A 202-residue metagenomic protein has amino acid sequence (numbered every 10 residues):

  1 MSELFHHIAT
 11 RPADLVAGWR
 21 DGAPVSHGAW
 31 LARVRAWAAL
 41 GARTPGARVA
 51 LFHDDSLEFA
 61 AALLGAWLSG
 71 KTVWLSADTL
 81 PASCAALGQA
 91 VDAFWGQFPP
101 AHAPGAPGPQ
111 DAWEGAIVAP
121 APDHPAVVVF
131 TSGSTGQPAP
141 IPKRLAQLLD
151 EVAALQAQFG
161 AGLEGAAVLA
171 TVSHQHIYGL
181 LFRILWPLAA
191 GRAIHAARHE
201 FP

Functional and structural regions predicted by a protein language model:
M1-V16: A short N-terminal helical cap/helix-turn-helix that marks the beginning of AMP-binding/adenylate-forming
A9-A13, A112-F130, A161-V168: Conserved pre-ATP/AMP-binding loop-to-beta segment of ANL
D14-R43, K143-A146: Conserved AMP-binding/adenylate-forming core of the ANL superfamily
P24-G28, V118, H124-A153: Conserved AMP-binding A3 loop
A39-T79, A166-H174: Conserved AMP-binding/adenylate-forming
H53, W74-L87, R192-P202: ATP-dependent adenylate-forming carboxylate-activation enzymes
Q89-P99, P142-Q158, L163-P202: AMP-binding/adenylate-forming
P99-P125, E151-V152, A157: Flexible, low-complexity linker/hinge segments
